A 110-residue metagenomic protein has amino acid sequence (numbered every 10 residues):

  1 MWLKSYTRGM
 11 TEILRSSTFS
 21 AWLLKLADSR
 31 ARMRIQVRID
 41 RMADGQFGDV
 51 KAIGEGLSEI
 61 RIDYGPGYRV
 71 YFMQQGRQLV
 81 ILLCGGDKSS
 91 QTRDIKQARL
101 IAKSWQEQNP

Functional and structural regions predicted by a protein language model:
M1-P66, G76-V80, D87-P110: Basic, Lys/Arg-enriched alpha-helical interface segments
R69-M73: Short, surface-exposed beta-strand/loop micro-motifs that present aromatic residues
